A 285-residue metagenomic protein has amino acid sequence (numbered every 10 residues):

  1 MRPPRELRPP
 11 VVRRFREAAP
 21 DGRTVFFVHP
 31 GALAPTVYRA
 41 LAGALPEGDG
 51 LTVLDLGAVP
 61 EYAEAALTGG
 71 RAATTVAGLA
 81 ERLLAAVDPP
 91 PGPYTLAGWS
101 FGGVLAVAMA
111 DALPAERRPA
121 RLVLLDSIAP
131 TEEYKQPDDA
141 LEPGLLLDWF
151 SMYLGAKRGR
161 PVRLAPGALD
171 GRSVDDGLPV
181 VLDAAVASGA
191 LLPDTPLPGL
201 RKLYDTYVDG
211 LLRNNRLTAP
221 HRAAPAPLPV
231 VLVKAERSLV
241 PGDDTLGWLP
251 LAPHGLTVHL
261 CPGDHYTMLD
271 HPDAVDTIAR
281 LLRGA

Functional and structural regions predicted by a protein language model:
M1-A285: A hydrolase-biased, glycine/serine/histidine/acidic-enriched motif that marks catalytic-domain neighborhoods in diverse
